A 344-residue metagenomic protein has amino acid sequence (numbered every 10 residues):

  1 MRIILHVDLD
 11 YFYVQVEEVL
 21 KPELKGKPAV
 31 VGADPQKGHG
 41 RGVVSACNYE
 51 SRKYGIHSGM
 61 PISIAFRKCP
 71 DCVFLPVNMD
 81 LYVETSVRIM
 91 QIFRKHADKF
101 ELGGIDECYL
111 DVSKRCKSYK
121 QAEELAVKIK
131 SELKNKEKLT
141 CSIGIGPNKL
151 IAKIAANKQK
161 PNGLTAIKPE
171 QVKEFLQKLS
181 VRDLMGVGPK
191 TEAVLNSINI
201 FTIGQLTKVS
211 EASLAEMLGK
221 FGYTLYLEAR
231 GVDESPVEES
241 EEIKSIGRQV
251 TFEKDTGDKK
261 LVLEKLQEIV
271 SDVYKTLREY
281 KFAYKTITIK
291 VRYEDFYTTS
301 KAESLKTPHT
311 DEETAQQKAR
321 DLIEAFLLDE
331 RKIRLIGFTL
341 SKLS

Functional and structural regions predicted by a protein language model:
M1-I105: Residues that scaffold, gate, or flank divalent-cation-dependent active/transport sites
H6, D183, T191-I333, K342-L343: DNA-contacting surface of Y-family translesion DNA polymerases
V16-E18, G42-S45, I151-Q159, S197 (+1 more regions): Short acidic, glycine/serine/threonine-rich loops at helix termini
V83-C141: Hydrophobic alpha-helical hairpins/lids featuring a short glycine-rich hinge
G103-E107, G146-K149, F282-T286, R331-L335: Short Gly/Ser/Thr- and Asp/Glu-enriched loop/turn motifs at secondary-structure junctions
K120-L179: Long, highly charged, low-complexity intrinsically disordered interaction regions that mediate electrostatic DNA/RNA
